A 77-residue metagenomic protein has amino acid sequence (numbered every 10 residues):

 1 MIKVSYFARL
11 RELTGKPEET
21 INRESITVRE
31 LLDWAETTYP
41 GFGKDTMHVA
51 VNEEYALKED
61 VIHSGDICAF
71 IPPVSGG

Functional and structural regions predicted by a protein language model:
M1-G76: Ubiquitin-like/PB1-type beta-grasp interaction modules and other compact soluble beta-rich domains
